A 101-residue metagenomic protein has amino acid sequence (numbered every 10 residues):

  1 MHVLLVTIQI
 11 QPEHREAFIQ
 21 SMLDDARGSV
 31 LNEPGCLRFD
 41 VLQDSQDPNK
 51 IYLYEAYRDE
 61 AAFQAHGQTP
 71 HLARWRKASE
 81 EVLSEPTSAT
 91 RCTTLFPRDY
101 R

Functional and structural regions predicted by a protein language model:
H2-N32, C36-D40: N-terminal first-folded block
H2-Q9, R38-G67, S88: Short, well-ordered beta-strand segments in beta-rich or mixed alpha/beta enzyme and ligand-binding folds
I10-P12, D59, T93-F96: Non-catalytic surface loops within mature trypsin-like serine protease
E16-F18, N49-I51, F63, D99-R101: Short acidic, gly/pro-rich beta-turn/loop elements at beta-sheet edges and active-site/ligand-binding grooves
L23-L37, A56-T90: An amphipathic, aromatic/His-enriched active-site/gating alpha helix that lines ligand/cofactor pockets
V41-N49, K77-R101: Glycine-rich beta-strand-turn "strand-cap" elements at beta-sheet edges
